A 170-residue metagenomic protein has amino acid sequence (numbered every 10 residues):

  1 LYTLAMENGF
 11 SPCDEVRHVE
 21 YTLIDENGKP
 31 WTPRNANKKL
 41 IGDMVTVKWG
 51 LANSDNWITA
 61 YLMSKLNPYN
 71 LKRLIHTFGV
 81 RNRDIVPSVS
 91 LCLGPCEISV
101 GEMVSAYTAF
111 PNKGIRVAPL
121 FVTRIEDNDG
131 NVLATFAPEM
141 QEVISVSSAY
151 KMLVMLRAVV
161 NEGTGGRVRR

Functional and structural regions predicted by a protein language model:
L1-M44, A118-N131: Short, glycine/proline-biased beta-turn/loop segments that scaffold the active-site neighborhood
S11-P12, W49, N53, S99-S105 (+1 more regions): A penicillin-recognizing enzyme superfamily signal
V16-Y21, R34-N112, R157-A158: Active-site-adjacent helix/loop patches that line small-molecule binding or acyl-intermediate pockets
G28, V86-V89, T135-P138: Short acidic, glycine/proline-rich loop/turn micro-motifs
P30-W31, T77-G79, T135-F136: Short, charged/polar low-complexity linear motifs in solvent-exposed/disordered segments
